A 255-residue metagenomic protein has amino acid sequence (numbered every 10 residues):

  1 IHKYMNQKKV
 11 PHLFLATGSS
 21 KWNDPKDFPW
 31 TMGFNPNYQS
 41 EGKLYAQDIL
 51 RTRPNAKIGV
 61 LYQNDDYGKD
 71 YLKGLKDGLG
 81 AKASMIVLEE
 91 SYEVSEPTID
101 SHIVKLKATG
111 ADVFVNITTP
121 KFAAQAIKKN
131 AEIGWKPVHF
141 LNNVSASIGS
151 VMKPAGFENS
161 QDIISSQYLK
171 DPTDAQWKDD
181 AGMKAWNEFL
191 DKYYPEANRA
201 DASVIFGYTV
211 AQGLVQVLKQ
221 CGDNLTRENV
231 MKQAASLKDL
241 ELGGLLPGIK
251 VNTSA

Functional and structural regions predicted by a protein language model:
Y4-K8, D48-N55, G74-K82, K105-T109 (+7 more regions): Structured segments of extracytoplasmic/periplasmic soluble domains in secreted or envelope-associated proteins
P11-S20, H139-S145: Short beta-strand elements of ligand-binding domains
G18-D24, Q39-S40, S145-S150, D171-P172: Short gly/pro/ser/thr-enriched loop/turn and capping motifs at secondary-structure boundaries
S20-N23, P29-I133, W177: Extracellular/periplasmic Venus flytrap/periplasmic-binding protein
F28-N35, Q63, K170-Q176, E196-D201 (+1 more regions): Second-shell loop/turn segments in exported
N130-G207: Extracellular/periplasmic periplasmic-binding protein-like sensory domains
K192-I205, G213-A255: Segments of small-molecule ligand-sensing domains
